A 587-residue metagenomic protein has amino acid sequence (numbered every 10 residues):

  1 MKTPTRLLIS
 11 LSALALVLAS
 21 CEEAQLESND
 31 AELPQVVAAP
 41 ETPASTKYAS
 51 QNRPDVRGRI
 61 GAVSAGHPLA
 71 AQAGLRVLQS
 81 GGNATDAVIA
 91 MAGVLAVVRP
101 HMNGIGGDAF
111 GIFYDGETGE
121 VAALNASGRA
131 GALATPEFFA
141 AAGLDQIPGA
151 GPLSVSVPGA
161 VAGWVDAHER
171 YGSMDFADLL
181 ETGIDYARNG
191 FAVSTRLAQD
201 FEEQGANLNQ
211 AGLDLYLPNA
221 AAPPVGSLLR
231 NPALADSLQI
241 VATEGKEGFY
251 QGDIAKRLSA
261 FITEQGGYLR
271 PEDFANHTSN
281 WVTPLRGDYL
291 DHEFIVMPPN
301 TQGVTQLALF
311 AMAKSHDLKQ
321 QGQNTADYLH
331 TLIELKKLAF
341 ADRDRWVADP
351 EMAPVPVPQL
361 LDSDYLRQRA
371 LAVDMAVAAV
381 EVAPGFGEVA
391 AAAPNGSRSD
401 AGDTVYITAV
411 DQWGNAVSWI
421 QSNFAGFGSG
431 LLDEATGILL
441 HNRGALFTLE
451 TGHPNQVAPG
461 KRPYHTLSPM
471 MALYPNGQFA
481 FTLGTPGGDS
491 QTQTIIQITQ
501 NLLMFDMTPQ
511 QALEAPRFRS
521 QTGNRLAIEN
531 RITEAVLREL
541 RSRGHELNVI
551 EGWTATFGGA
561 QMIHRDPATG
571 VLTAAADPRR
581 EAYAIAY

Functional and structural regions predicted by a protein language model:
M1-I9: Bacterial N-terminal signal peptides that target proteins for export
V17-S20: C-terminal motif of bacterial Sec signal peptides marking the signal peptidase cleavage site
E22-A24: Bacterial signal peptide processing site
L26-Q72, R76, A84-G245, F249-Q251 (+5 more regions): Noncatalytic scaffold domains of N-terminal-nucleophile
E41, S315-S422, T436, R443 (+1 more regions): Internal maturation/activation junctions in enzymes
V97-A123, Y268-R270, N415-F481, F505 (+1 more regions): Active-site rim segments in enzyme catalytic domains, especially the processed small/beta chain of N-terminal
W281, A401-T404, H465-L467: Short, small/polar residue-rich loop motifs at catalytic or cofactor-binding pockets
K461, I495, M504-A555: Extended C-terminal subregions enriched in glycine
